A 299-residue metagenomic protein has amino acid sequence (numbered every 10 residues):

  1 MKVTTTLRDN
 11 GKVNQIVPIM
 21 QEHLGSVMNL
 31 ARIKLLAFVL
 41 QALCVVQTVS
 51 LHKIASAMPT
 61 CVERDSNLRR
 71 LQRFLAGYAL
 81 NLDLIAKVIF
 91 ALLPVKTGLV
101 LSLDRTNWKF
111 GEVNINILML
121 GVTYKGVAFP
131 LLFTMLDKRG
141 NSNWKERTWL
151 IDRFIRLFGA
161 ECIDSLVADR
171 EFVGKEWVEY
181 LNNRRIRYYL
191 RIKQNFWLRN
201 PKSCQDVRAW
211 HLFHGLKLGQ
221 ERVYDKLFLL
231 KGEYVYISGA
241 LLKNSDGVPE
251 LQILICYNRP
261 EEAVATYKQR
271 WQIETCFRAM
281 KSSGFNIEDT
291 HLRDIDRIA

Functional and structural regions predicted by a protein language model:
M1-T48, T60, Y78, I85-A86 (+3 more regions): Single, function-defining residue in the core of a domain
M58-R70: Short, basic interhelical loop/turn and adjoining N-cap of the next helix at nucleic-acid- or acidic-partner-contacting
L68-K125: Active-site-proximal, Lys/Arg-enriched surface segment that forms a nucleic-acid-binding/basic interface patch
